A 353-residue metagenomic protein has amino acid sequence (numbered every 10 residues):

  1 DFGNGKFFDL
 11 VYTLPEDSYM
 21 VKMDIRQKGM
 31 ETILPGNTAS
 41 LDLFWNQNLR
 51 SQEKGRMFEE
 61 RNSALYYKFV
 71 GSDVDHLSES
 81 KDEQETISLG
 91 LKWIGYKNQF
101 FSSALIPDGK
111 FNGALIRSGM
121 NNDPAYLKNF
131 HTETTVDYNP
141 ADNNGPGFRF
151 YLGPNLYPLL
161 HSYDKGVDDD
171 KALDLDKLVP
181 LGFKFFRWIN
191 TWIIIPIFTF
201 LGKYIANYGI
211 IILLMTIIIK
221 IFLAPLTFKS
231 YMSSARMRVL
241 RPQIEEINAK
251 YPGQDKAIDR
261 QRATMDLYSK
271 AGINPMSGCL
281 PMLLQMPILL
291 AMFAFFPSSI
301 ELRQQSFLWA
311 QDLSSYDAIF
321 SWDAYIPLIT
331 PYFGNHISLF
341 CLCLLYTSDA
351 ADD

Functional and structural regions predicted by a protein language model:
D1-D174: Soluble non-transmembrane domains of integral membrane proteins
G153-Y208, Q305-H336: Interfacial loop/helix-cap signal at membrane boundaries in integral membrane proteins
T199, K203, R236-A249, M265-K270: Short amphipathic alpha-helical coupling elements at transmembrane boundaries
L214, I218, F222, L284 (+2 more regions): Lipid-exposed faces of alpha-helical membrane segments in multi-pass integral membrane proteins
M215-A235: Hydrophobic alpha-helical membrane-embedded segments
A235-D259, A310-D317: Juxtamembrane inter-helical linkers in multi-pass membrane proteins
M265-F293: Transmembrane alpha-helical segments and their cytosolic interface motifs in multi-pass membrane proteins
Y346-D352: Conserved small/polar residues in nucleotide/adenosyl-binding loops
